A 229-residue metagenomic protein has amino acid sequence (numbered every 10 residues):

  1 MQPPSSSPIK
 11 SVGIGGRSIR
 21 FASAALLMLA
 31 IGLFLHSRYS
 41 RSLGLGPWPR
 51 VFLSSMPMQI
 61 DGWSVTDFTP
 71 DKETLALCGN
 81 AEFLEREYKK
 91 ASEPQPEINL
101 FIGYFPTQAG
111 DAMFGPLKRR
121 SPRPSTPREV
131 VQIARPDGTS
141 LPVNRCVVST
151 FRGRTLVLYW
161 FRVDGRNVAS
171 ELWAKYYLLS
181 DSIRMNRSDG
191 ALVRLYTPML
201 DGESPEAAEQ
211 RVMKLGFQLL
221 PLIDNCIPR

Functional and structural regions predicted by a protein language model:
Q2-L45: Internal alpha-helical transmembrane segments
R17-L33, I133-R229: A short, solvent-exposed beta-edge/loop patch
S40-Q59: Alpha-helical transmembrane signal-anchor/signal-peptide segments
S54-E85: Short extracytoplasmic
D61, P96, D189-A191: A generic secondary-structure signal marking the coil-to-beta-strand transition
T69, L77-N80, S92-E93, A134-L141 (+1 more regions): Short, ordered beta-strand-loop transition motifs
F83-K118, R145, G153-V163: A short acidic-to-branched-hydrophobic micro-motif
F105-P142: Conserved polar/disulfide-associated segments of primarily extracytoplasmic proteins
